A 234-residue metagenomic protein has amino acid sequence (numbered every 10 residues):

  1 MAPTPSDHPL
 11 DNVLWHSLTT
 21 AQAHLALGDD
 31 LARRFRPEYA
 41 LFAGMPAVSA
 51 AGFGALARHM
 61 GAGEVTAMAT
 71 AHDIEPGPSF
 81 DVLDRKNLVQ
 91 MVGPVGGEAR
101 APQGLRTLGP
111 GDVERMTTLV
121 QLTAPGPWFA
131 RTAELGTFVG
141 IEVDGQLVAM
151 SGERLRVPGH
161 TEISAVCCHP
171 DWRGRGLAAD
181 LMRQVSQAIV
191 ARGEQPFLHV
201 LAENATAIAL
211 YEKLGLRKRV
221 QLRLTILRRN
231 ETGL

Functional and structural regions predicted by a protein language model:
M1-D11, P94-G126: Short amphipathic alpha-helix that is part of the acyltransferase structural core
M1-E75: N-terminal charged segments
A43-P46, V166-R173: A short, internal acetyl-CoA/4′-phosphopantetheine-binding micro-motif in the GNAT/acyltransferase core
A51-L56, C168, G174-A191, I208-K213: Conserved acetyl-CoA-binding loop-helix of GNAT-fold acetyltransferases
T66-A101: A glycine-rich, hydrophobic loop/mini-helix early in the fold
D73-F80, A179, A202-Q221, R228: Conserved active-site alpha-helix within GNAT-family acetyltransferase domains
D81-G93, H199, R217-L234: Conserved catalytic-core motifs of GNAT/GCN5-like acyltransferases
P127-T137, I141-P170: A conserved beta-strand-loop-helix scaffold within acyl/acetyltransferase catalytic domains
